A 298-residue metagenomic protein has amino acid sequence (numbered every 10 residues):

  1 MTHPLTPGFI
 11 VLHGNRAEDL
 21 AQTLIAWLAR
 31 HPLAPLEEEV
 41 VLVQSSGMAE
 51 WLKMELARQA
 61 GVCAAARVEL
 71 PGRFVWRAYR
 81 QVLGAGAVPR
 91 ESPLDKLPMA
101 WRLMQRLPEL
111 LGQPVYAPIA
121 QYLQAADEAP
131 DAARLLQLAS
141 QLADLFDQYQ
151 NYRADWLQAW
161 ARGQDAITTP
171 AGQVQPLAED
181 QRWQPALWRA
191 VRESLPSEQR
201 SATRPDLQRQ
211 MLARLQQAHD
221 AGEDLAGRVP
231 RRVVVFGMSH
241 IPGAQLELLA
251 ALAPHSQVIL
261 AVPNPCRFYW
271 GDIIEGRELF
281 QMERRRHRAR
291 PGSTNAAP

Functional and structural regions predicted by a protein language model:
M1-L28: N- or domain-start disorder-to-order transition segments that initiate the globular core
I10, E37-V41, R231-V235, V258: Generic beta-sheet signal
L24-L28, L33, E39-Q44: N-terminal-proximal low-complexity accessory segments that begin disordered and transition into the first
A29-A34, R214-R228: A short acidic-Thr-Gly-centered motif at the start of a beta-strand
L33-E38, V82-G86: Glycine-/proline-rich flexible loop or hinge segments
V43-E223, G243, A250, S256-Q257 (+1 more regions): Basic/charged alpha-beta structural segments of nucleotide/phosphate-handling enzymes
G227-I241: Conserved P-loop NTPase "ATPase switch" module shared by AAA+ and STAND
